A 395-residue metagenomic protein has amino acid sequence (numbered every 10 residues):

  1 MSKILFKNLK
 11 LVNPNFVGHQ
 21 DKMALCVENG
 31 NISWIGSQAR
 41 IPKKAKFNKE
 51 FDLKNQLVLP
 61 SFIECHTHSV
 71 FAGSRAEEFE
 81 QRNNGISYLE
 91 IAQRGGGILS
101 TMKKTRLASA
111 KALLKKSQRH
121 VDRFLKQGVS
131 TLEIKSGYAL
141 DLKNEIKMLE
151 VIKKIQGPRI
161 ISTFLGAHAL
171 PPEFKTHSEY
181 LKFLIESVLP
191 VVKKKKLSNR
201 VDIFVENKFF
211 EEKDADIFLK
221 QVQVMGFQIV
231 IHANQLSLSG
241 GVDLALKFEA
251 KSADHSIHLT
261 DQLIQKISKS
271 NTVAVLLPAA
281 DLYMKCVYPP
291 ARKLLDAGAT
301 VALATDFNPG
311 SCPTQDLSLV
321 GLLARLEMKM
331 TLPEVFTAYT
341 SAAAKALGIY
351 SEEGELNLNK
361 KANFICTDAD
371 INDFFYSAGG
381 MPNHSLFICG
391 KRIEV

Functional and structural regions predicted by a protein language model:
M1-P42, N372: N-terminal metal-binding scaffold of metallo-dependent hydrolase/deaminase domains
L5, N48-D52, S162, L386: Conserved beta-strand scaffold positions in the cores of enzyme catalytic domains, especially in NTP/NDP-utilizing
L9, L25, G30, N55 (+14 more regions): Divalent metal-coordination and catalytic microenvironments
L53-K115: Metal-associated gating/positioning segment near the N- to mid-region
T101-K116, S130-S239: Metal-coordinating catalytic core of metallo-dependent amide/deamination hydrolases
F124: Extended, charge-enriched "interface" segments that sit outside catalytic cores
Q228, L238-E355, T367-F374, A378-G380 (+1 more regions): Active-site-adjacent C-terminal substructures of enzyme catalytic domains
N383-V395: Short peripheral tails and domain-boundary helices/loops at the edges of structured domains
